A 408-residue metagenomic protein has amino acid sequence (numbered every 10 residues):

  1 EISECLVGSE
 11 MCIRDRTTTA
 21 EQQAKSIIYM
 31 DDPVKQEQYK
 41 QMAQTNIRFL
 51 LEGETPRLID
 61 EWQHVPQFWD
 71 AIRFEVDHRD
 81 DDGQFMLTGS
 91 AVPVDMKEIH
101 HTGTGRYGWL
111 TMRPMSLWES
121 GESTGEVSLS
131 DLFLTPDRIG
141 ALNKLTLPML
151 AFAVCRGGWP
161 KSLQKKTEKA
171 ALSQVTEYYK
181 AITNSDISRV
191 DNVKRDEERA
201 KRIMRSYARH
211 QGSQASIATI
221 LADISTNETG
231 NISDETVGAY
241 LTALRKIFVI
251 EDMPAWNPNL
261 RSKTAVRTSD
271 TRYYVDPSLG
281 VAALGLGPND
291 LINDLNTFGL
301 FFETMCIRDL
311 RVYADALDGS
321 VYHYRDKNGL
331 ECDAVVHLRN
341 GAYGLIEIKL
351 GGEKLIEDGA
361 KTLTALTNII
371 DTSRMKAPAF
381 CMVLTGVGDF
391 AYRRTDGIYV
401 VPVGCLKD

Functional and structural regions predicted by a protein language model:
E1-I13: Short, small-residue-biased leader/transition segments that mark boundaries at the very start of proteins
T19-A20: Hydrophobic positions on the alpha1 helix immediately C-terminal to the Walker A/P-loop
I27-P56: Short glycine-rich substrate-engagement loop in P-loop NTPases that contacts/grips substrate
Y29-D31, Y343-K354: Active-site ExK catalytic segment of metal-dependent nucleases
W69-P93, H101: Conserved catalytic/switch belt of AAA+ P-loop NTPases
K97-S213: Interdomain motor-coupling "hinge/lid" segment immediately C-terminal to the ATP-binding subdomain of NTP-driven enzymes
L163, T167-A342: Accessory nucleic acid-recognition modules appended to NTPase machines
G386-D408: Domain-level recognition of nuclease-like catalytic cores that cleave nucleotide substrates
